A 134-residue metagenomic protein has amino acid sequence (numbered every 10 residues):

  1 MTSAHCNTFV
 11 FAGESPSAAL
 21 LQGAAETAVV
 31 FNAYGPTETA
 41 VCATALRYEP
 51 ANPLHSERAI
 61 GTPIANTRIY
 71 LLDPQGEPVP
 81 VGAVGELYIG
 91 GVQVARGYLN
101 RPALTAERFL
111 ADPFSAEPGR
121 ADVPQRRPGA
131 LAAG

Functional and structural regions predicted by a protein language model:
M1-A59, R68, P78: Gly/Ser/Thr-rich phosphate-binding loop
V29-N32, R47-G134: AMP-dependent adenylate-forming
